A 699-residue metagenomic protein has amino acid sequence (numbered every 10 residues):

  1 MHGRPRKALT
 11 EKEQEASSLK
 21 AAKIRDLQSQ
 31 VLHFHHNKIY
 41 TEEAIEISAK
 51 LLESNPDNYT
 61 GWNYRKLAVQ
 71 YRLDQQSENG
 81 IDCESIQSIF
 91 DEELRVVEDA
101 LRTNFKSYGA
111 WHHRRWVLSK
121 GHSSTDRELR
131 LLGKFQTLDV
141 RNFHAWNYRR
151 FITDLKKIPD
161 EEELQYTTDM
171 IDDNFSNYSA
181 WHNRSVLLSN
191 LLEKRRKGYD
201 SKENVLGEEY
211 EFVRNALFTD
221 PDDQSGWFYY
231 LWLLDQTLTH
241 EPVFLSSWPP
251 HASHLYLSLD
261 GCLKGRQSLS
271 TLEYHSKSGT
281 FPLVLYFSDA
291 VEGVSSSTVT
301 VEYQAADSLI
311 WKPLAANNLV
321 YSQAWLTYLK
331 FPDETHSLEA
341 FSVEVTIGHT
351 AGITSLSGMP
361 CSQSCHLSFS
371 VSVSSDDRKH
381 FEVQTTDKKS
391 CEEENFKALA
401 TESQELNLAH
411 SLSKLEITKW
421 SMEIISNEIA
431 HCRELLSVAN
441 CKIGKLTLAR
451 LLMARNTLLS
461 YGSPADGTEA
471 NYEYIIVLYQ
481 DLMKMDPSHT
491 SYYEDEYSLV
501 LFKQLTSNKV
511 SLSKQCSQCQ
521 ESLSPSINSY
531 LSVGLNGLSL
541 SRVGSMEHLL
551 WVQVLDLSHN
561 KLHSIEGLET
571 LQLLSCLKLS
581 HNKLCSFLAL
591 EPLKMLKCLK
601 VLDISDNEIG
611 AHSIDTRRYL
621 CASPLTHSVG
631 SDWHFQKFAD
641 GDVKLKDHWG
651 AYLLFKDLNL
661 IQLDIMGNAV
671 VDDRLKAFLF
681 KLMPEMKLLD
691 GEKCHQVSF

Functional and structural regions predicted by a protein language model:
M1-G109, V117: Internal amphipathic alpha-helical repeat/solenoid segments
I89-D220: Eukaryote-skewed repeat-based solenoidal scaffolds used as protein-protein interaction platforms, primarily
P282-E292: A short glycine/threonine-centered beta-strand motif
Q515-L562, L574: LRR N-terminal entry segment and analogous cap-like coil->beta motifs
L531-V533, V552-L557, L574-L579, L599-I604 (+2 more regions): Conserved hydrophobic beta-strand positions in leucine-rich repeat
N536-L538, N560, N582, N607-I609 (+5 more regions): Conserved "Asn-ladder"/turn position within leucine-rich repeats
S541-M546, I565-L568, F587-L593, H612-D615 (+1 more regions): Canonical leucine-rich repeat
M546-W551, L568-L574, L593-L599, R618-S623 (+2 more regions): Leucine-rich repeat
